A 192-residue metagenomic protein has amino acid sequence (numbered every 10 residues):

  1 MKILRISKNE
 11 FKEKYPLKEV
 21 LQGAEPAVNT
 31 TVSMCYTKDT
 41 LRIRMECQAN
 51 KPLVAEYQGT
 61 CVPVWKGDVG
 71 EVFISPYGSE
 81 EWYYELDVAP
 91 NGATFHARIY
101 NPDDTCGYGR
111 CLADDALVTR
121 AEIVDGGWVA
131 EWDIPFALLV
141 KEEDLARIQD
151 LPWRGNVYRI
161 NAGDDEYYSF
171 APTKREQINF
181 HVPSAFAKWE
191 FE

Functional and structural regions predicted by a protein language model:
M1-E192: Structural preference for beta-rich elements and adjacent junctions enriched in aromatics
